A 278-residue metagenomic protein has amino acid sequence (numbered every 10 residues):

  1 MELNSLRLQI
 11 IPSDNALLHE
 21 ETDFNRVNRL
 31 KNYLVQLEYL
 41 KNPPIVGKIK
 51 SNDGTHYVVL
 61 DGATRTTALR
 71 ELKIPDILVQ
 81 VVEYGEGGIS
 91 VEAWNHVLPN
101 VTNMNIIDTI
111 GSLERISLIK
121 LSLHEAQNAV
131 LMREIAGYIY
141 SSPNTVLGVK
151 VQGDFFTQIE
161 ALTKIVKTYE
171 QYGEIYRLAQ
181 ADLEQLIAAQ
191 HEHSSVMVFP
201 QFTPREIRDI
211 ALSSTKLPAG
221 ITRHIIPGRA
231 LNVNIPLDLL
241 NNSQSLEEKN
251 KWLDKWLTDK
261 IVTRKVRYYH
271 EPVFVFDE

Functional and structural regions predicted by a protein language model:
M1-V58, T64, R70, I74-D76 (+1 more regions): Short alpha-helix boundary/capping and kink motifs at helix termini
D61-G62, P200: Helix N-cap/beta->alpha junction signal
T64-R65, T203: Alpha-helix capping/helix-boundary segments
L69-R70, D209: Short glycine-/acidic-enriched loop or helix-start segments at secondary-structure transitions that form or flank
D76, V81-E278: Solvent-exposed functional surfaces
